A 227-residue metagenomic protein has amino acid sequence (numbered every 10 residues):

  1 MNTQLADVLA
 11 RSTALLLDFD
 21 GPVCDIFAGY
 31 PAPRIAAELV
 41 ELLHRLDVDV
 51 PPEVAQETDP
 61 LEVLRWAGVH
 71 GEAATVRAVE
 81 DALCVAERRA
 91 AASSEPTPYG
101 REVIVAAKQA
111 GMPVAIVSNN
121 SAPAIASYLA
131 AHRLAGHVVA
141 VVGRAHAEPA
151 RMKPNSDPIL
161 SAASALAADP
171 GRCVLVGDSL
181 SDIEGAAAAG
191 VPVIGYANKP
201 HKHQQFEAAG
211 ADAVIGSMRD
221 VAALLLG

Functional and structural regions predicted by a protein language model:
M1-V54: Active-site neighborhood of HAD-like aspartate-dependent phosphohydrolases
L9-A10, Q109-M112, L166-R172: Glycine-rich phosphate-binding loop signature in dinucleotide/nucleotide-binding domains
A36-H44, T58-E72: Helix-loop "lid/cap" segments that line or gate small-molecule binding pockets
T75-E87, V138-V142: Short, basic/glycine-rich phosphate-binding loops at helix/coil junctions that contact nucleotide phosphates
R77, R88-I116, A122-A126: Short, acidic loop-to-helix structural element flanking the phosphoryl-transfer center in phosphate-processing enzymes
A122-V174, L180-E184, A188, K202-E207: Substrate-recognition "cap/lid" segment bordering the active-site pocket of phosphatases
G190-P192: Structural loop-to-beta junction motif characteristic of Rossmann-like glycosyltransferase folds
A213-S217: Short acidic-hydrophobic, aromatic-tinged amphipathic segments that line or gate anion-handling sites
